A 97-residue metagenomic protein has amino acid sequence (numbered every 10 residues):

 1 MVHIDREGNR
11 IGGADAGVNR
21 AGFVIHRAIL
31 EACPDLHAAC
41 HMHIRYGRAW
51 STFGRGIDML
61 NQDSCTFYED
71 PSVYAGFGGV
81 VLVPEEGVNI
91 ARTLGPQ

Functional and structural regions predicted by a protein language model:
M1-Q97: Glycine-rich flexible loops
